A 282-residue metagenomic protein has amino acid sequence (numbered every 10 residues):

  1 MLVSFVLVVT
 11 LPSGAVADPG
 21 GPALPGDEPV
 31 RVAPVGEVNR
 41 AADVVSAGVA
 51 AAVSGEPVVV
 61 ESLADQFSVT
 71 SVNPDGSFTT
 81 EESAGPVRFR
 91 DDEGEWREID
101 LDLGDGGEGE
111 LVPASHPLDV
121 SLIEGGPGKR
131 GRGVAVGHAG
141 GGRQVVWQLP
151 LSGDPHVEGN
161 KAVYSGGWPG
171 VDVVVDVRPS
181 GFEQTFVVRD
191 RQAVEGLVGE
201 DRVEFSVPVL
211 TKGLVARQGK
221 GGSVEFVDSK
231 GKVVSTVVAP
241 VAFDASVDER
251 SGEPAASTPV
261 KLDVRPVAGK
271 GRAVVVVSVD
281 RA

Functional and structural regions predicted by a protein language model:
M1-P19: Secretory targeting and sorting signals
G20-A282: Residues that cap or anchor secondary-structure elements
